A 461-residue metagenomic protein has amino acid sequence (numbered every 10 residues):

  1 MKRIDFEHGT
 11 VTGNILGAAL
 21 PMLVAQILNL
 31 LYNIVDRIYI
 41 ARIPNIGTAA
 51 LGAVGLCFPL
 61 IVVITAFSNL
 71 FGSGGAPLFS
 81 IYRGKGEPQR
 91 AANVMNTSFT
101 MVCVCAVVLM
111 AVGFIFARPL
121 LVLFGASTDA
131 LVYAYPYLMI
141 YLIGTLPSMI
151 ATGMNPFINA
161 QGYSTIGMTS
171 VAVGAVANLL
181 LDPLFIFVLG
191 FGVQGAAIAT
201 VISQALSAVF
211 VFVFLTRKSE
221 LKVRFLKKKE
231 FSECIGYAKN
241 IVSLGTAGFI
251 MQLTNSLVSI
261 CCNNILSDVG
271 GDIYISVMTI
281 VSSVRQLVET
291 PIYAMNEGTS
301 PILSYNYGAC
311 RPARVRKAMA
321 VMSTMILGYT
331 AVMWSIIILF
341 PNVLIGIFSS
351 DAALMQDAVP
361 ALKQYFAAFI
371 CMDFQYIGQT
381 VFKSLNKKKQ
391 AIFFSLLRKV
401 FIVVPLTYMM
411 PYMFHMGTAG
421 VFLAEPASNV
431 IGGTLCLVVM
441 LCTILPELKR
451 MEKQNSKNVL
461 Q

Functional and structural regions predicted by a protein language model:
M1-A19, F79-G144, G190-G245, L303-A368 (+1 more regions): Short alpha-helical transmembrane segments in multi-pass integral membrane proteins
F6-I46, P59-G74, L78, C103-M110 (+5 more regions): N-terminal transmembrane alpha-helices
G17, I40-V62, D129-Y133, V193-Q194 (+6 more regions): Interfacial/gating helices of multi-pass transporter permease domains
G17-D36, I140, G174, S203-S207 (+4 more regions): Transmembrane helical elements of multi-pass membrane transporters/channels
L23, I27, L31, V35 (+18 more regions): Generic alpha-helical transmembrane segments of integral inner-membrane proteins, especially permease/transport modules
I27, L31-L51, L121-T128, L184-F191 (+5 more regions): Helix-terminus/linker motif at the lipid-water interface of multi-pass membrane proteins
L51-A111, S148-G167, N263, V277-S335 (+2 more regions): Small-residue-rich hydrophobic transmembrane alpha-helices
N69-G72, Y141-N159, G167-A175, A196-V211 (+5 more regions): Short runs within selected transmembrane alpha-helices of multi-pass transporters and secretion channels
